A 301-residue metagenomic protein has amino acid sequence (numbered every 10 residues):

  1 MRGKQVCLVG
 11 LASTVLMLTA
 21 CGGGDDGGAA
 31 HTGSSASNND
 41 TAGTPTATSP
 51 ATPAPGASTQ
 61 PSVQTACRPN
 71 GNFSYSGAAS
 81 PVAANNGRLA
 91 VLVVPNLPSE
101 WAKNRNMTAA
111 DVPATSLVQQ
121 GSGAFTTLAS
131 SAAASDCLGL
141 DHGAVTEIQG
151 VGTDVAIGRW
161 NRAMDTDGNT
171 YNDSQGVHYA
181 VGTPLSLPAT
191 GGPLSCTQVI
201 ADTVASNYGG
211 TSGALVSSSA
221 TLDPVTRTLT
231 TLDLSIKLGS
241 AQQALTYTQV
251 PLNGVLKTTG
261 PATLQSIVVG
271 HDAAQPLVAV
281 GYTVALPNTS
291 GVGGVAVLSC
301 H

Functional and structural regions predicted by a protein language model:
M1-G10: Bacterial N-terminal signal peptides that target proteins for export
A12-V15: Domain-scale selection of a single, long terminal region that carries the protein's primary operational module
M17-A20: C-terminal motif of bacterial Sec signal peptides marking the signal peptidase cleavage site
G22-H301: Mature soluble binding/inhibitory domains
